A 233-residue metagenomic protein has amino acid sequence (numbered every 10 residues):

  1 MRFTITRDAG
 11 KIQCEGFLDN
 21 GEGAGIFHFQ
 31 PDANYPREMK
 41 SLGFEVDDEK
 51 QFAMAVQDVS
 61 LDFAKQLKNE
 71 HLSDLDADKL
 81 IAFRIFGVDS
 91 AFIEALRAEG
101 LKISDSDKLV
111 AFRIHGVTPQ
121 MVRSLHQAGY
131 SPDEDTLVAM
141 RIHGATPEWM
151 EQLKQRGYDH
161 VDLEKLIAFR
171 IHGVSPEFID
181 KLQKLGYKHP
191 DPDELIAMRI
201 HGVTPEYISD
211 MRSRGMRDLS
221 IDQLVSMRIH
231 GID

Functional and structural regions predicted by a protein language model:
M1-D233: General marker for long, soluble alpha-helical cores
